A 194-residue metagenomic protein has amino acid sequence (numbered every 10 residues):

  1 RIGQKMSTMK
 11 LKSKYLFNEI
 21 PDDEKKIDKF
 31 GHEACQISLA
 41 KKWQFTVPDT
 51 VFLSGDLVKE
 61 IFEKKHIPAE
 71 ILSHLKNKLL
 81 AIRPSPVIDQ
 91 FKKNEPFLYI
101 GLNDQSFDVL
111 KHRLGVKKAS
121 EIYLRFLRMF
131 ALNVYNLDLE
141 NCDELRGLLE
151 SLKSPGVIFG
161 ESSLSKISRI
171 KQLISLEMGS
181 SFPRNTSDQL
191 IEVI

Functional and structural regions predicted by a protein language model:
R1-I194: Nucleotide/phosphate-binding sheet-loop regions of phosphoryl- and nucleotidyl-transfer enzymes
